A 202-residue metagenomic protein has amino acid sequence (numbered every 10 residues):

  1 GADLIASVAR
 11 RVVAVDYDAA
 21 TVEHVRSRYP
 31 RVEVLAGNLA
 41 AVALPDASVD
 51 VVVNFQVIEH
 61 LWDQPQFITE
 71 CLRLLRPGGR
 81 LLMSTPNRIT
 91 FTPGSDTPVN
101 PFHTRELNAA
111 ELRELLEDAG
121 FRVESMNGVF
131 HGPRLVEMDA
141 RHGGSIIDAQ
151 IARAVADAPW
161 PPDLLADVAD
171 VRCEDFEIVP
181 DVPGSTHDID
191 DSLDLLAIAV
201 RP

Functional and structural regions predicted by a protein language model:
G1-G94, N108-R113, A197-A199: Conserved SAM-binding loop
V12, V123-E124: Hydrophobic anchor at the start of a short beta-strand that flanks the dinucleotide cofactor-binding loop
A14, R105, D188: Charged, low-complexity surface patches
R88, D118-V123, G132-P133: Phosphate/oxyanion-binding loops and surfaces in catalytic or ligand/nucleic-acid-binding neighborhoods
S95-D96, E137: A short secondary-structure junction signal
T97-F102: Short glycine-enriched, charge-decorated loop/helix-capping segments at active-site entrances that position
T104-G120, M126: Short alpha-helix
S125-P202: A C-terminal cap/extension of S-adenosyl-L-methionine-dependent methyltransferases that defines the acceptor-substrate
